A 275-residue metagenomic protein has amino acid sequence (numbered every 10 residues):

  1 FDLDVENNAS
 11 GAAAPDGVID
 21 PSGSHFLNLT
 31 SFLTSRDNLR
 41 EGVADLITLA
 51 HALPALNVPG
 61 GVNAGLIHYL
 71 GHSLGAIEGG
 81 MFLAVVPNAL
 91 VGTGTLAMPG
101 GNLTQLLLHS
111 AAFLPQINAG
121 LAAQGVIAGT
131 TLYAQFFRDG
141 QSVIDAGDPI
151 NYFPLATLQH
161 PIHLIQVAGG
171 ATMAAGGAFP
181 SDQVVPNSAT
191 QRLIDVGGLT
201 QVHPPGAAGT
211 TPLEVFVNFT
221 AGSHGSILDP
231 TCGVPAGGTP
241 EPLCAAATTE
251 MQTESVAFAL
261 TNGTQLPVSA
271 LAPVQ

Functional and structural regions predicted by a protein language model:
F1-I47: Cap/lid segment of the alpha/beta-hydrolase catalytic domain
N38-D45, V185, A247-T253: Phosphate/oxyanion-binding active-site loops and adjacent basic polyanion-contact surfaces
R40-T48, I77, N187-Q191: A structural signal for well-ordered alpha-helical segments within the folded catalytic domains of diverse enzymes
H51-H109: Primarily recognizes the serine-hydrolase "nucleophile elbow" in alpha/beta-hydrolase and SGNH/GDSL folds
A55-N63, A84-P87, V143-L158, P273-V274: Surface-exposed acidic, glycine-flexible loop patches that form ligand/cofactor-binding and adhesion interfaces
T93, P99-T248: The feature captures the conserved acid-bearing segment of alpha/beta-hydrolase catalytic domains
L260-Q275: Short, low-complexity, Pro/Ser/Thr/Gly-rich segments in the mature regions of secreted, periplasmic
